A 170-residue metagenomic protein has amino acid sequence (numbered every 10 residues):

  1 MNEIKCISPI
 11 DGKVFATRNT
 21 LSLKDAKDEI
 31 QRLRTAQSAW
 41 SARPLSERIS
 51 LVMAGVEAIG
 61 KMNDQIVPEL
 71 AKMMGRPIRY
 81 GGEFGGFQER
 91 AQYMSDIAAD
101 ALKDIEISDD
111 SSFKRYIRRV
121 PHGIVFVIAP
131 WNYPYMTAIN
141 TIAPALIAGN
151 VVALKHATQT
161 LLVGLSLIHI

Functional and structural regions predicted by a protein language model:
M1-F113: N-terminal Rossmann-like NAD(P)+-binding subdomain of aldehyde/semialdehyde dehydrogenases
G12, R48, A145-L146, I170: Hydrophobic alpha-helical segments that mediate membrane insertion or helix-helix packing
E106-I168: Conserved small-residue-rich beta-alpha loop and adjacent elements that most often cradle the phosphate/pyrophosphate
